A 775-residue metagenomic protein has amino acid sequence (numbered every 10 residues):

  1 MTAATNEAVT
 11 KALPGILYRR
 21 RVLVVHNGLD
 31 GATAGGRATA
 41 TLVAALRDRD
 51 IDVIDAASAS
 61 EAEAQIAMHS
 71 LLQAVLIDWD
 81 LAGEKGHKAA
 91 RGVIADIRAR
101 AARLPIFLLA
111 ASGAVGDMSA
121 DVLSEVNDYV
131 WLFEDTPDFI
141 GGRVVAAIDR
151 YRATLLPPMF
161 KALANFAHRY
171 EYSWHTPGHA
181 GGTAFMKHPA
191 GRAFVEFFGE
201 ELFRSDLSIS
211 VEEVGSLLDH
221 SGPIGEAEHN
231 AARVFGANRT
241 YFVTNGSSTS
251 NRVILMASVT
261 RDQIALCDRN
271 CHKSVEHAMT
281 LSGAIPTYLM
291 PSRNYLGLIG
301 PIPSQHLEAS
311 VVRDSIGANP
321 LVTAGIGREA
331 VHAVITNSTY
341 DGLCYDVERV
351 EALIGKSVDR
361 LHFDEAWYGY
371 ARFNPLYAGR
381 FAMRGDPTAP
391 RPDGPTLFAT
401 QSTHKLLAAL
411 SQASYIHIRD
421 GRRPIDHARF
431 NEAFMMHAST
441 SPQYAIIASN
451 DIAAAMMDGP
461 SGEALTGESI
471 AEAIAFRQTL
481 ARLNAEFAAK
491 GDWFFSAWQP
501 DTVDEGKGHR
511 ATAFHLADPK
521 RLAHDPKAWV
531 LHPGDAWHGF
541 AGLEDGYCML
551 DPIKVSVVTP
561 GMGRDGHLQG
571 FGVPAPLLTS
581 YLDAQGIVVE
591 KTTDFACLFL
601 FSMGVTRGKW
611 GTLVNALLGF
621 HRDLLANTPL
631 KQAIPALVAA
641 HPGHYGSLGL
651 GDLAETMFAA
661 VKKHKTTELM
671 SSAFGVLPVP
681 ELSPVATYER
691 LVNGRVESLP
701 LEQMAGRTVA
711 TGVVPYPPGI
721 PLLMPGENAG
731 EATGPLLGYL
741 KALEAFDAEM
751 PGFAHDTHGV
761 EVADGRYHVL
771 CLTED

Functional and structural regions predicted by a protein language model:
T2-V9, L13-I16, E61, A67-S70 (+5 more regions): Non-catalytic terminal extensions of PLP-dependent enzymes
T10-L46, D55, V75, F107 (+1 more regions): Conserved acidic segment of CheY-like receiver
V24-T33, A57-A59, I77-L81, L109-G113 (+3 more regions): Structural motif
A34-A40, A59, L71-A101, A111-M118: Conserved phosphotransfer microenvironments
L46, A56-A59, A64-H69, D78 (+5 more regions): Conserved PLP-enzyme active-site core in the AAT-like
L72-A74, N127-E134, D138, N238 (+4 more regions): Conserved acidic residues
A190-T287: Long, structured ligand/cofactor-binding scaffold of large enzymes
